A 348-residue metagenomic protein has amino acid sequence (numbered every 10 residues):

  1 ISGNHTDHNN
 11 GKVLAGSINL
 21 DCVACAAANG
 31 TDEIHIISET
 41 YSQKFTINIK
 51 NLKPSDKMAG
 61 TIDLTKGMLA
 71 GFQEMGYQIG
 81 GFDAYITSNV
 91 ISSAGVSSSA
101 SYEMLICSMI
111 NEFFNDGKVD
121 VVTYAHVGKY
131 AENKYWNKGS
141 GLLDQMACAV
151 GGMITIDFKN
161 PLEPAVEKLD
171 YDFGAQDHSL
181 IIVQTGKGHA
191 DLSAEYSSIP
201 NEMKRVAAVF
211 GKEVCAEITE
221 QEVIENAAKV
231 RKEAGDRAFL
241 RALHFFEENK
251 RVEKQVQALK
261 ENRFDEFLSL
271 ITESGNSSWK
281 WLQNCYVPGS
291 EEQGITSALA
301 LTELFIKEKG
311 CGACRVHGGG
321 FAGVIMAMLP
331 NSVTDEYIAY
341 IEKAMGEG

Functional and structural regions predicted by a protein language model:
S2-A15, T46-L52, K57-A175, E308 (+1 more regions): Gly/Ser-rich oxyanion-binding loop with an adjacent helix/lid that shapes the negatively charged ligand pocket
S2-I36: N-terminal, positively charged, Ser/Thr/Ala/Gly-biased leader segments that form transit/presequence-like amphipathic
H5-H8, H189, H317: Histidine-centered active-site/metal-ligand motif
N9, N19-L20, G30, V150-G151 (+2 more regions): Short, well-ordered loop/turn elements at secondary-structure boundaries
L14-A15, A313-G319: Short, flexible, solvent-exposed loop/turn segments with mixed acidic/basic and small polar residues
V23-A59, G71, I154-R315, A327-G348: C-terminal nucleotide
G319-M326: N-terminal pre-core extensions flanking Radical SAM catalytic domains
